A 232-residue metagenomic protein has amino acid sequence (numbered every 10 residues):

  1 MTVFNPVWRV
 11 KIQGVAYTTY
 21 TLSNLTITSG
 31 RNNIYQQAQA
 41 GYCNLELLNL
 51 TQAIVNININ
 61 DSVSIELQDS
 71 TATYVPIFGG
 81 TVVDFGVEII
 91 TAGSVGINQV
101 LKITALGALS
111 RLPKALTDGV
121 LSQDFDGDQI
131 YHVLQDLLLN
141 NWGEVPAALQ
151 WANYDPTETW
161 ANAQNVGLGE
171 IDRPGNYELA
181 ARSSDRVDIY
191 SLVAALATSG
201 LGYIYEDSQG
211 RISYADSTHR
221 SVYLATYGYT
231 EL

Functional and structural regions predicted by a protein language model:
M1-I59, A92-L139: Juxtamembrane "anchor/assembly" segments of surface/extracellular structural proteins
V10, N60-T71: Short conserved beta-strand and strand-loop elements enriched in small hydrophobics with frequent Asp/Gly
V15-T28, V82-D84, G175-A180, Y229-L232: A broad structural signal for short, well-ordered beta-strand segments within beta-sheet-rich domains
T18-T19, F78, Y214: A sequence-level detector of short linear motifs
C43, G80, G202: Residue-level detector of short, conserved catalytic/binding motifs and their immediate flanks
T71-Y74, T91-L232: Charged- and aromatic-enriched interaction segments used to assemble and dock large macromolecular complexes
P76-V87: Short beta-strand-centered aromatic/proline hotspots
